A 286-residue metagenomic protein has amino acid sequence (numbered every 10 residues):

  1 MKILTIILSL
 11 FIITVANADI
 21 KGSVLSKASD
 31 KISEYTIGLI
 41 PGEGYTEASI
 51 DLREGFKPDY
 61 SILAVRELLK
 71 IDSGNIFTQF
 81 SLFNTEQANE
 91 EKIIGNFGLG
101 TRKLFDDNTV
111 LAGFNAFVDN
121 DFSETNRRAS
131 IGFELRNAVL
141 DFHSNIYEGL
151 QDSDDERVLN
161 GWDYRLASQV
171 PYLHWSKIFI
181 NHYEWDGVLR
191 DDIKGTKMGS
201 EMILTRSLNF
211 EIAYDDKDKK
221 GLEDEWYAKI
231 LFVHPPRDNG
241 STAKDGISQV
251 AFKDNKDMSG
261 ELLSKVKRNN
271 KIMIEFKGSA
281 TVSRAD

Functional and structural regions predicted by a protein language model:
M1-A18: Classical Sec-dependent N-terminal signal peptides that target proteins to the secretory pathway
M1-L4, V65, N115: Bacterial N-terminal signal peptides that target proteins for export
T14-I20, S61-A64: Intrinsically disordered low-complexity regions specifically enriched for long asparagine
D19-L39, L150-F179, Y183-R190, M202-D286: Flexible, glycine-rich linker and terminal segments associated with outer-membrane beta-barrel/transport systems
S29-S33, P41-E90, G95: Transmembrane beta-barrel domains of Gram-negative outer membranes and organellar outer membranes
E34-T36, P58-I71, I93-D107, A129-I146 (+4 more regions): Feature captures outer-membrane beta-barrel proteins of Gram-negative bacteria and organelles
E43-L52, G74-E86, V110-D121, I131 (+4 more regions): Transmembrane beta-strand segments that form the barrel wall of outer-membrane beta-barrel proteins
I50-Y60, F83-G95, N120-R128, D152-L159 (+2 more regions): Solvent-exposed loop/turn segments connecting transmembrane beta-strands in outer-membrane beta-barrel proteins
